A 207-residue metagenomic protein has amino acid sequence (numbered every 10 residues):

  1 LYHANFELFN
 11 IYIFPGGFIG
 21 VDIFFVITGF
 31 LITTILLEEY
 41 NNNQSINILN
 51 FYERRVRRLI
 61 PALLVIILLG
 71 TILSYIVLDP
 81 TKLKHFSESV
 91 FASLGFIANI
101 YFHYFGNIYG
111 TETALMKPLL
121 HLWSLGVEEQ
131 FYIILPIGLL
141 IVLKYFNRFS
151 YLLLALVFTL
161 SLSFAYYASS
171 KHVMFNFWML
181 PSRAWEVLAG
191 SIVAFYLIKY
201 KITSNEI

Functional and structural regions predicted by a protein language model:
L1-I207: Membrane-interface helix/loop caps of multi-pass membrane proteins
